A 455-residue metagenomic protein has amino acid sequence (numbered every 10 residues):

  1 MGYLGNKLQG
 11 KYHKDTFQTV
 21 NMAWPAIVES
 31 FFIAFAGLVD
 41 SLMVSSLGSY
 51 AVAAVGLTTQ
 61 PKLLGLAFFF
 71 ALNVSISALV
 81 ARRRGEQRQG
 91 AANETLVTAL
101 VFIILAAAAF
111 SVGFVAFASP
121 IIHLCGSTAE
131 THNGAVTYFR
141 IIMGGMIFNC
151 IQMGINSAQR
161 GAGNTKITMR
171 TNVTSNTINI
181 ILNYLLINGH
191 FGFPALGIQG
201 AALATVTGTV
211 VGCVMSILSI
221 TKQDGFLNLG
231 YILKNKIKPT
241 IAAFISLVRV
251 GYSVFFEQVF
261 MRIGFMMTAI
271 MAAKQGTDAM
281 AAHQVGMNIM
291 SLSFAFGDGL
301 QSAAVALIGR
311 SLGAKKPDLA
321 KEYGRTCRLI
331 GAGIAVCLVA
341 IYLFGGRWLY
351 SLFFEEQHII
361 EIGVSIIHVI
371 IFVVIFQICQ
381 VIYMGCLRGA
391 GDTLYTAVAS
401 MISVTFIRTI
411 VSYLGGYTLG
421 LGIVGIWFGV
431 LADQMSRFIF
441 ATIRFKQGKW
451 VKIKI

Functional and structural regions predicted by a protein language model:
M1-A26, V80-M146, A195-Y252, I308-V373 (+1 more regions): Short alpha-helical transmembrane segments in multi-pass integral membrane proteins
N21-D40, I141, S175, G208-G212 (+4 more regions): Transmembrane helical elements of multi-pass membrane transporters/channels
A26, S30, S41-L42, A78 (+15 more regions): Transmembrane alpha-helix boundary and packing residues in multipass membrane permease domains and related
S30-F31, A67, A107, S111 (+11 more regions): Residue-level hotspots within the lipid-embedded alpha helices of multi-pass solute transporters
F35-A53, I122-A129, L185-L196, F255 (+4 more regions): Helix-terminus/linker motif at the lipid-water interface of multi-pass membrane proteins
V52-V112, N149-T168, M280-G346, Q377-M401 (+1 more regions): Small-residue-rich hydrophobic transmembrane alpha-helices
L64-A67, N179-N183, C213-I217, L292-A295 (+3 more regions): Hydrophobic transmembrane alpha-helices of multi-pass small-molecule transporters
F148, N156-Q159, T168-S216: Helix-loop-helix hairpin linking two adjacent transmembrane segments in secondary transporters
